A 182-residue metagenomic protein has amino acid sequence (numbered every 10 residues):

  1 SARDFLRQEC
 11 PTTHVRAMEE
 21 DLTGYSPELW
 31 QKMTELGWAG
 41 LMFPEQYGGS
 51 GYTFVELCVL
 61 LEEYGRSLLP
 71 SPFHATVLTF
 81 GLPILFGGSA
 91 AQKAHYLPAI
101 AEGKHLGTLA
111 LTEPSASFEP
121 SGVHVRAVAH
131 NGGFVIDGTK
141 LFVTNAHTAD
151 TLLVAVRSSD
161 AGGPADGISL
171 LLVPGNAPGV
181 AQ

Functional and structural regions predicted by a protein language model:
S1-H74, A90-A91, H95, A99: Amphipathic, small/basic residue-rich leader segments at the start of a protein or domain
A2-T12, G88-H95, N131-D137, L170-V180: Long, well-ordered alpha-helical segments
Q46, T112-A116, L141-F142: Short, solvent-exposed loop/turn elements at beta->coil junctions and helix N-caps that rim active or binding pockets
T79-G88: Helix-loop "lid/cap" segments that line or gate small-molecule binding pockets
G103-T112: A short, Trp-centered hydrophobic/proline-enriched beta-strand micro-motif
F118-S121, P164: Short solvent-exposed loop/turn micro-motifs enriched in small/polar/acidic residues
V125-V128: A structural signal for short hydrophobic beta-strand segments in well-ordered beta-sheet cores
G133, D137-A181: A short core secondary-structure module
